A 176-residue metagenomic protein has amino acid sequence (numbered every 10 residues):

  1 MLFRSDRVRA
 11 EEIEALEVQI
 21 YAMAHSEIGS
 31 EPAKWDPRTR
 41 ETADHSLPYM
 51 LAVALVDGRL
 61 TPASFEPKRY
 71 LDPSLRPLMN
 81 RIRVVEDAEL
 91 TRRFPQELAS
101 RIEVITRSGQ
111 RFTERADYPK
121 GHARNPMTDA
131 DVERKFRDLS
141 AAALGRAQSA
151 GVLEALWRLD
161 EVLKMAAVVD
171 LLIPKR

Functional and structural regions predicted by a protein language model:
M1-R176: Terminal-appendage/accessory-domain detector
